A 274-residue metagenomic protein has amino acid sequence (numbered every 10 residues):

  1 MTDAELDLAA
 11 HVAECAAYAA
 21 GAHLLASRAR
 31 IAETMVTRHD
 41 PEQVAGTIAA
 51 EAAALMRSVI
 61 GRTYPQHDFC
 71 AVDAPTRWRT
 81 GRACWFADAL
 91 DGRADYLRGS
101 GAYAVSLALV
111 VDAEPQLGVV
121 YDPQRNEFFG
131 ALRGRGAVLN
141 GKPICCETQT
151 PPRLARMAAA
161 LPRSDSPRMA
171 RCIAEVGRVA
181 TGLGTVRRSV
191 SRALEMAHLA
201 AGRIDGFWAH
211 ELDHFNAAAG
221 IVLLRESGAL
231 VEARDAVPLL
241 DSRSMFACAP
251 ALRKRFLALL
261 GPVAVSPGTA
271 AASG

Functional and structural regions predicted by a protein language model:
M1-L90, A271-G274: N-terminal subdomain of lithium-sensitive/metallo-dependent phosphomonoesterases centered on the IMPase/IPPase/PAP
A13, A17-A20, A137, G220 (+1 more regions): Small-residue (primarily alanine) positions within well-ordered alpha-helices, especially packing/interaction faces
A20, L24-S27, I60, R93 (+6 more regions): Residue-level signal for inorganic ion chemistry
A50, A89-G92, Y96, P123 (+3 more regions): Generic detector of well-ordered alpha-helical packing
A71-D73, G141, V190: Short loop/edge segments at beta-strand edges and connector loops that shape dinucleotide/nucleotide cofactor-binding
R79-V138: DPxDG-like acidic metal-binding loop motif
L139-C145: A structural micro-motif at secondary-structure boundaries
E147-G274: An extended, acidic
